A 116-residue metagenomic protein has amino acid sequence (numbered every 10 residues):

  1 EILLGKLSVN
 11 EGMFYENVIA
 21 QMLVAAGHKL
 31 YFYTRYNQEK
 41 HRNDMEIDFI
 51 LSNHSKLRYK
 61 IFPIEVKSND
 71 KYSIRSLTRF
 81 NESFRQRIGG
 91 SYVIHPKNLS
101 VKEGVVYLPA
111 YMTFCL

Functional and structural regions predicted by a protein language model:
E1-L116: A cross-kingdom feature that marks ATP-driven nucleic-acid transaction machinery
